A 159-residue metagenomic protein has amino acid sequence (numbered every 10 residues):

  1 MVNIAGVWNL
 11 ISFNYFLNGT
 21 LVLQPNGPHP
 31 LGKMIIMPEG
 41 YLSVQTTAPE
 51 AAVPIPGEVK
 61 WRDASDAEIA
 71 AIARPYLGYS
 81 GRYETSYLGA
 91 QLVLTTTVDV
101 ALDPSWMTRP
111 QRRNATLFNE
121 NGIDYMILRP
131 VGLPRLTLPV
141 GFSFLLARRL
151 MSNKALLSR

Functional and structural regions predicted by a protein language model:
M1-G78, T85-R159: Lipid interaction determinants
